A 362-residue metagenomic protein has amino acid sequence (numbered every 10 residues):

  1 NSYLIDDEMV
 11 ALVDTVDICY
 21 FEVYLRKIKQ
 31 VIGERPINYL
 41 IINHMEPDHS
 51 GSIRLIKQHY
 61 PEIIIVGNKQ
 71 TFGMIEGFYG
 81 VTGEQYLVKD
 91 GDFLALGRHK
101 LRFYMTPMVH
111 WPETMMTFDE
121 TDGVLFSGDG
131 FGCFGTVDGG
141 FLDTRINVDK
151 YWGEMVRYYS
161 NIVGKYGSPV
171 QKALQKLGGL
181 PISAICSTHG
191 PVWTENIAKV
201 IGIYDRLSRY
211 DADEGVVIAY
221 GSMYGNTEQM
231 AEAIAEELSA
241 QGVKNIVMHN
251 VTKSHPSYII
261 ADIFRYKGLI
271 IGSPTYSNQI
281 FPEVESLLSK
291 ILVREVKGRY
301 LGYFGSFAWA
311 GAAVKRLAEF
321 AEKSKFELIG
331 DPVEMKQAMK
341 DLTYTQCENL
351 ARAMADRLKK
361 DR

Functional and structural regions predicted by a protein language model:
N1-I32, M116-D119, G123-S127, T227: Conserved beta-strand hairpin/beta-sheet module of binuclear metal-dependent hydrolase folds, prominently
E8, C19-V66: Active-site metal-binding motif and surrounding structural segment of the metallo-beta-lactamase
M9-A11, Y39, G123-F126, A184 (+3 more regions): Structural motif
V13-T15, N38-M45, I65-N68, L125-G128 (+1 more regions): Active-site neighborhood of phospho(di)ester-bond hydrolases with catalytic His/Asp-centered motifs
S52, S254-I259: Short acidic active-site motifs
V66-T114, P169-K172: Metallo-beta-lactamase
L125-R145: Short, solvent-exposed beta-strand-terminating loops
V137, F141, N147-I185, H189-V192 (+2 more regions): FMN-binding flavodoxin-like domain, especially the glycine-rich phosphate-binding loop
